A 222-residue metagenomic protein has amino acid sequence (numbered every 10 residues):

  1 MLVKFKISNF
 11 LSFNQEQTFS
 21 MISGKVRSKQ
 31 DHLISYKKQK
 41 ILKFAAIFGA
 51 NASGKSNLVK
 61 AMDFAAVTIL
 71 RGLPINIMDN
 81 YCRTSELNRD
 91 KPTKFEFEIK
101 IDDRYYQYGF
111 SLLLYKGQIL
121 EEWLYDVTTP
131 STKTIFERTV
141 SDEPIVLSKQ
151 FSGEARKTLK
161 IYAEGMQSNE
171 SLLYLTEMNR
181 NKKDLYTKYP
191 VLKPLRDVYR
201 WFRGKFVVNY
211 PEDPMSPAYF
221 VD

Functional and structural regions predicted by a protein language model:
M1-F5, N88-F97, Q118-L120: Short, hydrophobic/aromatic-rich segments at coil-to-beta transitions
M1-F64: Pre-Walker A-like glycine/lysine-rich segment at the N-terminus of P-loop NTPase domains
I7, F97-D103, L124-D126: Short acidic, glycine-rich loop/turn motifs
S12, I101-Y105, T129: Glycine-centered tight beta-turn/hairpin loop motif at sheet-sheet or coil-to-beta transitions
N14, L42, D90-K94, Y105 (+1 more regions): A general secondary-structure signal for short beta-strands and their flanking turns/coil in non-transmembrane regions
F64-I77: Post-Walker A helix-loop "phosphate-sensing" segment adjacent to the P-loop in P-loop NTPases
I77-G109: Extracytoplasmic beta-strand-rich oligomerization domains located immediately C-terminal to a leader/signal peptide
Q107-D222: Electropositive, glycine-dotted interaction segments that contact anionic polymers or phosphate-rich ligands
